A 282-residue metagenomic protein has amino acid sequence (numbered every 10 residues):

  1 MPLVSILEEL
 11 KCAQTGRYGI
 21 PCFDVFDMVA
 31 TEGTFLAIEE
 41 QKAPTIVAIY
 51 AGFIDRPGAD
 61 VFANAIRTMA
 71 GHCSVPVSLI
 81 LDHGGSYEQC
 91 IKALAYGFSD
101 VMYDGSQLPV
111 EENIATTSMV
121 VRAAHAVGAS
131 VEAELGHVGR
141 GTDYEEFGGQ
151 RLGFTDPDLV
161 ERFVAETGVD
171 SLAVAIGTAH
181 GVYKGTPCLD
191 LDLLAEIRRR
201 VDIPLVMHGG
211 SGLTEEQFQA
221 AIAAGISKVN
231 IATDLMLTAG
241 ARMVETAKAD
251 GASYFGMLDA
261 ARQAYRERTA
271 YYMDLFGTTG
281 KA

Functional and structural regions predicted by a protein language model:
M1-L3: Basic/polar N-terminal segments that are highly enriched at the extreme N-terminus, encompassing both cleavable
I6-G16, F26-F53, D60-S74, G84-R200 (+6 more regions): Alpha/beta enzyme core
C22, I80, E132-E134, V206 (+1 more regions): Generic enzyme active-site microenvironment
D24-V25, L79-G85, P204-E215: Glycine-rich beta-to-alpha transition loops that act as phosphate-gripper elements at the mouths of alpha/beta enzyme
R56, Q107, D259, Q263: Charge-dense, low-complexity intrinsically disordered segments
C188, R200-I203, M257-R262: Active-site-adjacent C-terminal substructures of enzyme catalytic domains
M243-A282: Extended, intrinsically disordered, low-complexity segments
